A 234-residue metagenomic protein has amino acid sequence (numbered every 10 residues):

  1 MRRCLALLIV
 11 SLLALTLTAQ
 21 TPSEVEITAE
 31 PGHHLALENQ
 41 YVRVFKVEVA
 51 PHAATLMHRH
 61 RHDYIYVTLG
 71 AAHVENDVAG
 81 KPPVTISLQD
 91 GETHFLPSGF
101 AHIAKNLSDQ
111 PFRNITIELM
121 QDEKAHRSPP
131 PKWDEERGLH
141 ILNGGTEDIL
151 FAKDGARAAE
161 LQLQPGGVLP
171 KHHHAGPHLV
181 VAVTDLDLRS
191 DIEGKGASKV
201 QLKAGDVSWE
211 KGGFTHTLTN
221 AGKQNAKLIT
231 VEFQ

Functional and structural regions predicted by a protein language model:
M1-C4: Positively charged n-region of N-terminal signal peptides that target proteins for export
A6-T16: Bacterial N-terminal signal peptides
Q20-K46, A50-L56, N76-V78, P82-E160 (+6 more regions): A short, N-terminal "cap"/entry segment at the start of jelly-roll beta-barrel domains of the cupin/DSBH fold
H58-H62, H102, N106, H172-G176: His-enriched metal-coordination microenvironments in redox/metal-binding proteins
R61-A79, H174-G194: Glycine- and acidic-residue-biased ligand/ion/polar-headgroup-sensing regions
I65-T68, T93, L179-A182, V207-E210 (+1 more regions): Active-site scaffold segments
T68-L69, A104, T116, L163 (+2 more regions): Short, well-ordered beta-strand segments in beta-rich or mixed alpha/beta enzyme and ligand-binding folds
F100-A101, F214-H216: Short, charged beta-turn/beta-strand-edge "cap" motif at the junction between a beta-strand and an adjacent loop
